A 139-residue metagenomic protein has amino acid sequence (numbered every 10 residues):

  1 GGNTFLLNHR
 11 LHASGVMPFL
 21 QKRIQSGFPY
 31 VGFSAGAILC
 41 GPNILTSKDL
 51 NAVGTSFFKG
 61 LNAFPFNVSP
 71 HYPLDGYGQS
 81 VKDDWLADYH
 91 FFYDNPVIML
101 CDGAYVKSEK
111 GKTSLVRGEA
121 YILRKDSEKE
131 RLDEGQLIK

Functional and structural regions predicted by a protein language model:
G1, I24-P42: Catalytic nucleophile loop
G1-G2, H71: Glycine-rich, N-terminal phosphate-binding loop of Rossmann-like dinucleotide-binding domains
T4-L6, A37-C40, Y105-K107: Short, active-site-adjacent cap segments at secondary-structure transitions
T4-S14: Glycine/threonine-rich flexible loop motifs
L6, F19, V81-W85: Exposed alpha-helical structural elements
G15-G27: Catalytic-core regions built around general acid/base machinery
L45-K139: C-terminal and late-domain segments of enzyme folds
